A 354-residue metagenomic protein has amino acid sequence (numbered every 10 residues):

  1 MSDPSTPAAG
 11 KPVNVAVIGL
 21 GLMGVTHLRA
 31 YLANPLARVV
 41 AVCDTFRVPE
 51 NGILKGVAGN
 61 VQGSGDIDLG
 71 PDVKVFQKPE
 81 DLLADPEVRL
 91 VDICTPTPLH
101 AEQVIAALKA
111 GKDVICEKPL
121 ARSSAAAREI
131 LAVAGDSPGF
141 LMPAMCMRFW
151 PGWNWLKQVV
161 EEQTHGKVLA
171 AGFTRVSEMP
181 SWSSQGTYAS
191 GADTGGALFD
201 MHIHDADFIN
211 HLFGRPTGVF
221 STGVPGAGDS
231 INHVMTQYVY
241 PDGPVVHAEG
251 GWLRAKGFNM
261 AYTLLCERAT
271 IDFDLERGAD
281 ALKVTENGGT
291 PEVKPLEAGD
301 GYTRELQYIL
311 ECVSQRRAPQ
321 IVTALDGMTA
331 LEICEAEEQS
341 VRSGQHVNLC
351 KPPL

Functional and structural regions predicted by a protein language model:
M1-A110, R128: N-terminal glycine-/serine-/threonine-rich beta1-alpha1-beta2 phosphate-ribose binding loop of Rossmann-like
M1-G10, A37, L90-D92, R128 (+1 more regions): C-terminal helix-rich "cap/oligomerization" subdomain common to oxidoreductases
D3, A9, A206-A279, L306-A318 (+2 more regions): Contiguous beta-strand/loop segments that form the cofactor/metal-binding neighborhood of enzyme cores
V57-D66, C146, M260-E332, V347-L354: C-terminal glycine/acidic-rich active-site capping loop/insertion
Q77, C116, P143, F220-G223 (+1 more regions): Short loop/edge segments at beta-strand edges and connector loops that shape dinucleotide/nucleotide cofactor-binding
R89-R148: Beta-strand-loop-alpha-helix segment that lines the small-molecule cofactor/substrate pocket of alpha/beta enzymes
G111, Q185-D193, E286-E292: Short glycine/proline- and charge-enriched loop/turn segments that cap or connect secondary-structure elements
F140, M147-T222, A227, G344: Predominantly a Rossmann-like dinucleotide-binding segment in NAD(P)-dependent oxidoreductases
